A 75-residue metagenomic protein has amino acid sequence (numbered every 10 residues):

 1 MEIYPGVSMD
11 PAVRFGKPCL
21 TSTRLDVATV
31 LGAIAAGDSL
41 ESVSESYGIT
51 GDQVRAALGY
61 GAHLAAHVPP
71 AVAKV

Functional and structural regions predicted by a protein language model:
I3-L25, V68-V75: Short, Lys/Arg-enriched anionic-surface-contact patches
T23-V75: Long, charge-rich, low-complexity alpha-helical segments
